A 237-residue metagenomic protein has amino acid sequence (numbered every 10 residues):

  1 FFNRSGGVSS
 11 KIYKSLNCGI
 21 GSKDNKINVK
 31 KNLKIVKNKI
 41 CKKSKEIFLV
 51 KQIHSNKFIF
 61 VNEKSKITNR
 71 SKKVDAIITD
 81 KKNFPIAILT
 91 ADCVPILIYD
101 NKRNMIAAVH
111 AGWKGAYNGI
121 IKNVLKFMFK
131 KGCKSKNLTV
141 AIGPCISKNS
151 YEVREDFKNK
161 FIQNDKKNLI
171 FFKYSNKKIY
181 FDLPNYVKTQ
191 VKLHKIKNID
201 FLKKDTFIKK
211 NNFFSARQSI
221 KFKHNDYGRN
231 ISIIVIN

Functional and structural regions predicted by a protein language model:
F1-N237: Active-site microenvironment for binding and transforming phosphate-containing groups
